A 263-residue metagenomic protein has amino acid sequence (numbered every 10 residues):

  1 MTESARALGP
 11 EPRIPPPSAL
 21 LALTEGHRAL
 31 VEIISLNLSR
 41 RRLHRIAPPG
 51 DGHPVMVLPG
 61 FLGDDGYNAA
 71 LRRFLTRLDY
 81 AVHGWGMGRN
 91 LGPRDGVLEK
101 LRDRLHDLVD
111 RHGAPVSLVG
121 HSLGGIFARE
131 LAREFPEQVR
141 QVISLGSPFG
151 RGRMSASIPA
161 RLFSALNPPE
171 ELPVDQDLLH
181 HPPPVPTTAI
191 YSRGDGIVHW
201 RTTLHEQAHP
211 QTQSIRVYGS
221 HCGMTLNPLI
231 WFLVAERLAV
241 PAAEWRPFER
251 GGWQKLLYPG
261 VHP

Functional and structural regions predicted by a protein language model:
M1-M56, N68, R73, L78 (+2 more regions): Flexible, membrane-associating and regulatory peripheral segments of lipid-active enzymes
S18-L23, R28, R40, I46 (+6 more regions): Sparse, context-dependent recognition of short Cys/His-centered cofactor- or disulfide-binding micro-motifs
H27, H44, H53, H83 (+9 more regions): Histidine (H) residue identity feature
I33, R104, L233, R237: Residues that form generic nucleotide/phosphate-binding pockets
L36, L62-G63, G196: Short beta->alpha connector loops
H53-G66, A70, F74-V185, I190: Serine-dependent carboxylesterase/thioesterase catalytic core of lipase-like alpha/beta-hydrolase/SGNH enzymes
R133-E134, V139-P263: Helical cap/lid subdomain of alpha/beta-hydrolase-fold lipid enzymes that gates access to the catalytic pocket
